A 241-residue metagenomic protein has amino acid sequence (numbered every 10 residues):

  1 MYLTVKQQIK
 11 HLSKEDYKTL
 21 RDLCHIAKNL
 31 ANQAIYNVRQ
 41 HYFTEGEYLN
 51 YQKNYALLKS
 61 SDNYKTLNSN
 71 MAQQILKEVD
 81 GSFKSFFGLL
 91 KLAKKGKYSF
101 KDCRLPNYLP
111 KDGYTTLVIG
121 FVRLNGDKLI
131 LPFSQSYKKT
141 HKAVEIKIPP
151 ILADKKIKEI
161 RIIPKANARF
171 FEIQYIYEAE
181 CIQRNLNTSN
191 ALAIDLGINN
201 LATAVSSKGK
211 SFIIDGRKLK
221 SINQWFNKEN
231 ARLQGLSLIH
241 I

Functional and structural regions predicted by a protein language model:
M1-I239: Nucleic-acid substrate recognition interfaces
